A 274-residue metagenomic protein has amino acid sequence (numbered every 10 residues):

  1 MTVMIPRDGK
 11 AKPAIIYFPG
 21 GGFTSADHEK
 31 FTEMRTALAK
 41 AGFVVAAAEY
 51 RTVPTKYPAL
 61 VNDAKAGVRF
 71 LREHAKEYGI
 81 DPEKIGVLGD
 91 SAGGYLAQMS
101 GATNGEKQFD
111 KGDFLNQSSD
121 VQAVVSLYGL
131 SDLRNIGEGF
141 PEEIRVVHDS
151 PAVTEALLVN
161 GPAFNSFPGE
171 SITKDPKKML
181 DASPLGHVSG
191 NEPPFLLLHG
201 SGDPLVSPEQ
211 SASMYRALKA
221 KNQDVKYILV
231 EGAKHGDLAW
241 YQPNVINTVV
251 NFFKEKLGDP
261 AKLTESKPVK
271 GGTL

Functional and structural regions predicted by a protein language model:
A11-G21: Short beta-strand element of the alpha/beta-hydrolase
D27-A47: Short amphipathic alpha-helix adjacent to the substrate-entry channel of hydrolases
A66-E143: Primarily recognizes the serine-hydrolase "nucleophile elbow" in alpha/beta-hydrolase and SGNH/GDSL folds
P141-H187, A220: Mobile cap/lid helix-loop segments that gate and shape the active-site cleft of serine hydrolases
N191, L196-H199, D203: Short beta-strand/loop motif that positions the catalytic acidic residue of the alpha/beta-hydrolase fold
P204-S213: Conserved alpha/beta-hydrolase "acid-adjacent" motif
A233-Q242: Catalytic histidine-centered segment of alpha/beta-hydrolase-like enzymes
Q242-L274: Catalytic active-site module of serine/aspartate enzymes centered on a nucleophile-bearing elbow/loop
